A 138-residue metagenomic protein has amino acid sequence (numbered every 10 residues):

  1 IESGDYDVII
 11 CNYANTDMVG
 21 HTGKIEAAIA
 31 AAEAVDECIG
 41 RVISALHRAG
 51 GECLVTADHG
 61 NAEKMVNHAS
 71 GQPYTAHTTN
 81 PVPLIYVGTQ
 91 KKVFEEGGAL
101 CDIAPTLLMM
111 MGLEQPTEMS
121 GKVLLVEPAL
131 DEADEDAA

Functional and structural regions predicted by a protein language model:
I1-A138: Feature captures the catalytic ectodomains and active-site-proximal regions of enzymes that hydrolyze or transfer
